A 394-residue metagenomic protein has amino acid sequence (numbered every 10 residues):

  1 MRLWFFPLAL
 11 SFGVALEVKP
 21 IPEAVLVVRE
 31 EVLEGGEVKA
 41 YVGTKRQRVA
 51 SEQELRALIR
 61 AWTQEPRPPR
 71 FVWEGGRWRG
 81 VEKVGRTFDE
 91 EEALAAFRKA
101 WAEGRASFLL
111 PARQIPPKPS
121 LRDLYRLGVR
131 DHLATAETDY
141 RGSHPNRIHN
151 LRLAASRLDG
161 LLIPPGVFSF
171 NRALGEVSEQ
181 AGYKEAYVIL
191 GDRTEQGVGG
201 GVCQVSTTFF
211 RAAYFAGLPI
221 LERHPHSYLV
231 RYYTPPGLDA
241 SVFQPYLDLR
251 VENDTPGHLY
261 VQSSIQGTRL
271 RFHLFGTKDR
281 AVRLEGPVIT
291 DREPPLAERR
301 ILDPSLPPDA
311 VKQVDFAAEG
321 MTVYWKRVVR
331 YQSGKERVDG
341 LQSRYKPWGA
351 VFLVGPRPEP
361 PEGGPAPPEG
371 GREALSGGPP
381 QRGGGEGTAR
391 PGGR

Functional and structural regions predicted by a protein language model:
L3-F12: Sec-dependent N-terminal signal peptides
L16, I21-E23, L33, E54-R67 (+3 more regions): Well-ordered beta-sheet/strand-loop patches within structured domains
L33-V42: Preference for well-ordered, secondary-structure-rich cores of eukaryotic proteins
V42-L55: Short Lys/Arg-enriched alpha/beta "domain-start" segment
